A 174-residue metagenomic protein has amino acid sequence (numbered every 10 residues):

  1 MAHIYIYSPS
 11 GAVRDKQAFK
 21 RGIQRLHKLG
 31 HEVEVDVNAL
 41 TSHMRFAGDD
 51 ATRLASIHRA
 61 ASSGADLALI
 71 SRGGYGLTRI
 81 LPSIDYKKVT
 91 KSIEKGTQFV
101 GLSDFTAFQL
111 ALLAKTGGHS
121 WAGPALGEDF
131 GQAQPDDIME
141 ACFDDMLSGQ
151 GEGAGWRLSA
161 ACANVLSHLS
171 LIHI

Functional and structural regions predicted by a protein language model:
M1-G64: ATP/NTP phosphate-donor binding region
K16, T78-I80, Q109-A111, Q132: Short glycine-/acidic-enriched loop or helix-start segments at secondary-structure transitions that form or flank
L69-S83, L102: N-terminal glycine-rich "phosphate-gripper" loop used for MgATP/nucleotide binding and carboxylate activation
Y86-A111, H119-L126: Short, acidic/small-residue loops that bind anionic groups at enzyme active sites
H119-N164: A charged, well-structured terminal subsegment
H168: Long, charge-dense, solvent-exposed interaction surfaces that engage phosphate-rich ligands
I172-I174: Conserved small/polar residues in nucleotide/adenosyl-binding loops
